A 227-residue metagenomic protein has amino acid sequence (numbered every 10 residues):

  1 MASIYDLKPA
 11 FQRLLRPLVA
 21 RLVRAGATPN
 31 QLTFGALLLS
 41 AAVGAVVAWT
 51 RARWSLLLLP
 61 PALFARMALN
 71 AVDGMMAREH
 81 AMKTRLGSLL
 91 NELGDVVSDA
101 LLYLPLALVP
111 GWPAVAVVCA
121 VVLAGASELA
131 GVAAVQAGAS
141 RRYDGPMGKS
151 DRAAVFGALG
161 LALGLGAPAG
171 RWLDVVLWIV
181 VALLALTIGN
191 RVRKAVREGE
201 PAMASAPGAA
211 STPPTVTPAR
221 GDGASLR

Functional and structural regions predicted by a protein language model:
M1-P60, A68, L101-R227: Hydrophobic alpha-helical transmembrane segments
W54-S88: Glycine-rich active-site/cofactor-binding loop and its immediate structural neighborhood
R66, G87, D95, D144-G145: Catalytic tyrosine of NAD(P)H-dependent dehydrogenase/reductases that use a Tyr as the general acid/base
M75-A116: Basic, amphipathic juxtamembrane/active-site segments that coordinate anionic phosphate or diphosphate groups
